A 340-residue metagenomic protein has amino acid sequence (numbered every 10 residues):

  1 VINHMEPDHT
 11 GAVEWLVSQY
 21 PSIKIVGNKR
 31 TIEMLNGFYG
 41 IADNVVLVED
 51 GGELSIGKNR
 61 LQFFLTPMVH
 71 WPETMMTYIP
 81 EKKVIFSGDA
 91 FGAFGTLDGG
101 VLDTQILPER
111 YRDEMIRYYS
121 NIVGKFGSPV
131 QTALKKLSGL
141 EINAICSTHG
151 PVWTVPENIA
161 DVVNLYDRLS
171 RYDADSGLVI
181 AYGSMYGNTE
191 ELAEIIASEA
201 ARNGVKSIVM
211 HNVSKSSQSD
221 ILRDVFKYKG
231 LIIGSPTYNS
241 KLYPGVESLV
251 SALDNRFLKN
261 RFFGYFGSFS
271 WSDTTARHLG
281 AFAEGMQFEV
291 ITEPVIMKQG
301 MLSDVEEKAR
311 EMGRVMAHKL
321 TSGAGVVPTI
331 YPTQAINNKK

Functional and structural regions predicted by a protein language model:
V1-I25: Active-site metal-binding motif and surrounding structural segment of the metallo-beta-lactamase
V1-M5, I25-N28, I85-G88, I145-H149: Active-site neighborhood of phospho(di)ester-bond hydrolases with catalytic His/Asp-centered motifs
A12, S216-I221: Short acidic active-site motifs
G40-Q105: Catalytic core of the metallo-beta-lactamase
N59, K83-F86, A144, G177 (+2 more regions): Structural motif
L97, V101, L107-C146, G150-V152 (+2 more regions): FMN-binding flavodoxin-like domain, especially the glycine-rich phosphate-binding loop
A144-D175: Terminal amphipathic helices with adjacent charged low-complexity linkers/tails
A181-R202: Short, charged N-terminal beta->alpha structural module
